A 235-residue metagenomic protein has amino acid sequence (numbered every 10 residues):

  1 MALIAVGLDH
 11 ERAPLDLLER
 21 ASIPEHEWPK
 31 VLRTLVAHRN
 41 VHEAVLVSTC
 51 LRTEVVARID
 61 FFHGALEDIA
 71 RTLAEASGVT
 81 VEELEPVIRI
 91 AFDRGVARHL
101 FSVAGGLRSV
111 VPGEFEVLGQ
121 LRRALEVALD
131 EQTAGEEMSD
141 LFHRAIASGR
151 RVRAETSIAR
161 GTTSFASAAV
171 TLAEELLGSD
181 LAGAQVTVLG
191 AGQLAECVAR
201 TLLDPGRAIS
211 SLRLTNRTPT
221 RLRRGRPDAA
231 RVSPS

Functional and structural regions predicted by a protein language model:
M1, G183, I209-S211: A general structural motif
M1-S109: A glycine-rich (often HGG/GG-containing) alpha/beta subdomain
I23-H26, K30, G64, D68 (+11 more regions): Conserved active-site and cofactor/substrate-binding residues in soluble primary-metabolism enzymes
V31, L203-S235: Conserved N-terminal Rossmann-fold NAD(P) cofactor-binding segment
E83-A182: Glycine/serine-rich phosphate-binding loop and adjoining beta1-alpha1 elements at the start of nucleotide-handling
A145, G161-L203, R213-R221: Glycine-rich adenosine-cofactor-binding loop
